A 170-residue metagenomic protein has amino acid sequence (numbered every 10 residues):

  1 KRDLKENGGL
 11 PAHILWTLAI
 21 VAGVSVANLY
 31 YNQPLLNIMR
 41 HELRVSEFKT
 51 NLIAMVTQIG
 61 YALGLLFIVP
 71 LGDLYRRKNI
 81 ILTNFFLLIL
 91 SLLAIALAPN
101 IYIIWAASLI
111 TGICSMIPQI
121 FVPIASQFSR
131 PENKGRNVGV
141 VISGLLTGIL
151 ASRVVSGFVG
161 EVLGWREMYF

Functional and structural regions predicted by a protein language model:
I20-E47: Extracytoplasmic
S25, A54-T57, Y61, L88 (+3 more regions): Structural signature of transmembrane alpha-helices in multi-pass secondary transporters
Y30, Q58-L66, M116, I149-L150: Residue-level signature of mid-helix packing/kink "hotspots" within the transmembrane helices of 12-pass Major
I38, V69-P70, F158: Membrane-interface helix termini in secondary transporters
L63-P99: Conserved MFS/SLC helix-loop-helix module at the cytosolic interface between two early adjacent transmembrane helices
S91, Y102-I110: Paired small-residue
I103, V140-F170: Helix-loop-helix hairpin linking two adjacent transmembrane segments in secondary transporters
A107-S143: Cytoplasmic helix-loop-helix junction between adjacent transmembrane helices in 12-TM secondary transporters
